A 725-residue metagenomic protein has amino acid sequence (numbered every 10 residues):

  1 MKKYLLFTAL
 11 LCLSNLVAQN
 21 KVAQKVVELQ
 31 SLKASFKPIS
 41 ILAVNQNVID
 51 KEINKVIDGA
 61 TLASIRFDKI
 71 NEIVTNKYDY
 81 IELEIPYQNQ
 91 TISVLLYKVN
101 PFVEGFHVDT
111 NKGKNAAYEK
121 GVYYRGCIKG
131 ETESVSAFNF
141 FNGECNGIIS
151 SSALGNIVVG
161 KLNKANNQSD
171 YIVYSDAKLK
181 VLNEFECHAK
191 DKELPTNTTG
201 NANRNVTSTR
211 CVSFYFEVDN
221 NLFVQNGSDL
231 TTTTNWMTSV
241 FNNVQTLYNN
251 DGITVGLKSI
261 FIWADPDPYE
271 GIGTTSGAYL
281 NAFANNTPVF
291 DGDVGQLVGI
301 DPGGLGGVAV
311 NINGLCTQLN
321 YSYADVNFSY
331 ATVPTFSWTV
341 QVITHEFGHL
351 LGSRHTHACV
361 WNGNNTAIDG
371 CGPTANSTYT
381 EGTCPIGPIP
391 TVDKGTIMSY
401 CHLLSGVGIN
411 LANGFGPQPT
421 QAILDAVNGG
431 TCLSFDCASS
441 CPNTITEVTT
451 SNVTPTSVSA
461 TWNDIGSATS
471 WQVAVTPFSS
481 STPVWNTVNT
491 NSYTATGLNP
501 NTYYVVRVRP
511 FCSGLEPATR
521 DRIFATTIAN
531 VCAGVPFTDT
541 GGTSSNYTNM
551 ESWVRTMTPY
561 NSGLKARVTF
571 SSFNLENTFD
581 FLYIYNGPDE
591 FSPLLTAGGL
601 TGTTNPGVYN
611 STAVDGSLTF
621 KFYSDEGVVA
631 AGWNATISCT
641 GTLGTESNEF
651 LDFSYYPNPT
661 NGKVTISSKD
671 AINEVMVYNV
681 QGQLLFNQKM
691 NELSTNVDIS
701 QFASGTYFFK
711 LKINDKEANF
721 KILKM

Functional and structural regions predicted by a protein language model:
Y4-F7, A18, Q472-A474, N648-M725: C-terminal outer-membrane/trafficking sorting elements
Q19-N156: N-terminal prosegments of processed precursors
P86, R204-P442: Extracellular (secreted or membrane-anchored) zinc-dependent metallopeptidases, primarily metzincins but also closely
S434-V448, I528-D539, S638-Y656, G662 (+1 more regions): Residue-level detector of functionally pivotal "anchor" positions at catalytic/ligand-binding pockets or at interdomain
T456-A468: Conserved aromatic anchor
A495-L515: Beta-strand-rich modules
F511-I528: Extracellular fibronectin type III
I528-L643, N661: Domain-level representation of secreted and single-pass membrane ectodomains enriched in extracellular protease systems
